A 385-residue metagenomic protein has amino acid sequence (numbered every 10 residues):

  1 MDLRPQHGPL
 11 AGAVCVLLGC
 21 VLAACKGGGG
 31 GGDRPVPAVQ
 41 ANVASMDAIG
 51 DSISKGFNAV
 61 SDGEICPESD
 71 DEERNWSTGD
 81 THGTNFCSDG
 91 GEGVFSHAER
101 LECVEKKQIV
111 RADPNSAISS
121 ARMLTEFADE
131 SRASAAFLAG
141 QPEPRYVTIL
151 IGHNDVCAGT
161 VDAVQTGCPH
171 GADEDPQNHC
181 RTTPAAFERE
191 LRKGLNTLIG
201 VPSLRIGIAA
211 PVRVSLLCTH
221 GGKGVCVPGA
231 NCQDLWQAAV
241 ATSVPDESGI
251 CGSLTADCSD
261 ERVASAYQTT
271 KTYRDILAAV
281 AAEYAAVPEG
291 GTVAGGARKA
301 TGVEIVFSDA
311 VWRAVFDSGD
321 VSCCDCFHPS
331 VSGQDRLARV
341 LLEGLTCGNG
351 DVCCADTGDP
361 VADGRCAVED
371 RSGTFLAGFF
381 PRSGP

Functional and structural regions predicted by a protein language model:
M1-V14: Bacterial N-terminal signal peptides that target proteins for export
V21-A24: C-terminal motif of bacterial Sec signal peptides marking the signal peptidase cleavage site
K26-G29: Bacterial signal peptide processing site
Q40, G56-I65, E126-F127, A158-Q165 (+2 more regions): Short, solvent-exposed loop/turn and secondary-structure capping segments
S45-F57, V110-A117, R145-I151, D155-C157 (+2 more regions): Structural recognition of the beta-strand scaffold that forms the well-ordered cores of secreted hydrolase catalytic
M46, V321-P385: Histidine-centered active-site loop/cap adjacent to the catalytic His in serine esterases/O-acetyl transfer systems
I65-E190: Conserved SGNH/GDSL esterase-like catalytic core that processes O-acyl groups on lipids and polysaccharides
C218-E304: Substrate-gating cap/lid alpha-helix
